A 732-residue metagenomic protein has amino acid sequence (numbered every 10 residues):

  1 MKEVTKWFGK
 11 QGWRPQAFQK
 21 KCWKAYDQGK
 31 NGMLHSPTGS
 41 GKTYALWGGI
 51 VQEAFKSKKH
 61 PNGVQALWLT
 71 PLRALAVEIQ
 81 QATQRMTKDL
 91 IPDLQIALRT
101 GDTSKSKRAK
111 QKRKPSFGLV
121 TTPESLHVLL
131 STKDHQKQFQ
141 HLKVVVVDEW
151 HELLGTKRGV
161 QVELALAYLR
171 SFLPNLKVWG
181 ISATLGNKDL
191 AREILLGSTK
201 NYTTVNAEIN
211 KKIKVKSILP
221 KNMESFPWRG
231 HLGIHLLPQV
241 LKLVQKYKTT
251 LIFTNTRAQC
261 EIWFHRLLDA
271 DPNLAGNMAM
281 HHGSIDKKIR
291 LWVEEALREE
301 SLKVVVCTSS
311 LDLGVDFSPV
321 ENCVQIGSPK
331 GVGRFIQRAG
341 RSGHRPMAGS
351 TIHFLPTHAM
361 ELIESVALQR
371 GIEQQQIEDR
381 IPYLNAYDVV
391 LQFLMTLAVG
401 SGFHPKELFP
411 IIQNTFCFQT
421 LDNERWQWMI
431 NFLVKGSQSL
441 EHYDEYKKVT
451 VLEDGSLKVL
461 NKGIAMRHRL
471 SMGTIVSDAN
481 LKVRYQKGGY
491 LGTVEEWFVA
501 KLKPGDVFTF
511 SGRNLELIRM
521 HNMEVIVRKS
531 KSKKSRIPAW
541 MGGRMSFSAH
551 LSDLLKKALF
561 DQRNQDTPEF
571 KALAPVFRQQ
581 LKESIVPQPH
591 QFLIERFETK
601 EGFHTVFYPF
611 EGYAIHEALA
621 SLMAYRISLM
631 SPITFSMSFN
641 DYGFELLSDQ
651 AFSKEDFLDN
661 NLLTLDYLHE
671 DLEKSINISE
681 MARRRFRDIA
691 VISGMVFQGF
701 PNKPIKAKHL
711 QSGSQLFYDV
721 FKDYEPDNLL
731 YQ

Functional and structural regions predicted by a protein language model:
M1-K10, R14-S40, W47-G455: Helicase motor core with emphasis on the C-terminal RecA-like subdomain
F409-I412, F416-N480, V494-E495, S511 (+2 more regions): Extended, highly charged accessory segments
T450, K482-Y485, R528: Short, acidic/hydrophobic/Gly-rich beta-strand patch recurrent on exposed beta strands that often constitutes part
Y490-L502: Short alpha-helix capping/helix-loop boundary micro-motifs
G505, F510-S511: Loop/turn positions that initiate beta-strands
R513-M520: Short beta-strand-centered aromatic/proline hotspots
H521-P538: Short, solvent-exposed secondary-structure boundary/capping segments
